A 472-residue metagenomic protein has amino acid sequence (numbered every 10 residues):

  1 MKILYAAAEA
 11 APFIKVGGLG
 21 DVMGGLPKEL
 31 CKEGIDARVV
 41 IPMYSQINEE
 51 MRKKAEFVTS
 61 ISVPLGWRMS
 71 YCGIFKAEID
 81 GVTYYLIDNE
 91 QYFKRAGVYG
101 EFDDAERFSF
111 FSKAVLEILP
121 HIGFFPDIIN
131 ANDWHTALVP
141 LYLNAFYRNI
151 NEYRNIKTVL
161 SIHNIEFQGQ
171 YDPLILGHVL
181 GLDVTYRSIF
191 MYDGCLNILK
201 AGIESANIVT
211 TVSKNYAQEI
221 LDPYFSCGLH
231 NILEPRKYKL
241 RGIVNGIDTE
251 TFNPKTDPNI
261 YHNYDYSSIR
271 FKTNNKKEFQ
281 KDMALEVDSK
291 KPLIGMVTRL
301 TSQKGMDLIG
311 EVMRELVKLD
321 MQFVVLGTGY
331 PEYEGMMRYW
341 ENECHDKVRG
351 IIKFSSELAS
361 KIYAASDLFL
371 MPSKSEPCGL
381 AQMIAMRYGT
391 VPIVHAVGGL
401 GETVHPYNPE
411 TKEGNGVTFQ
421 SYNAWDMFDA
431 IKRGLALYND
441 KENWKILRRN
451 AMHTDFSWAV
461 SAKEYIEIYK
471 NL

Functional and structural regions predicted by a protein language model:
M1-L472: Catalytic cores of nucleotide-sugar-dependent glycosyltransferases that transfer UDP/GDP/TDP-activated
